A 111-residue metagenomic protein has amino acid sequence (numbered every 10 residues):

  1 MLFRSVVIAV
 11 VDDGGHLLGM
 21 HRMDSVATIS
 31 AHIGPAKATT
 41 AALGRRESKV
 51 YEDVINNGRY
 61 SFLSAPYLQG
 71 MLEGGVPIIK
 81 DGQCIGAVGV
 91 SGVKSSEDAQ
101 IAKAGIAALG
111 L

Functional and structural regions predicted by a protein language model:
M1-L2: Short, small-residue-biased leader/transition segments that mark boundaries at the very start of proteins
S5-V7, L72-G74: Short loop/turn microsegments at loop-to-beta-strand junctions
I8-G14: Short hydrophobic alpha-helical segments used for membrane anchoring or interfacial signaling
L17, L72, C84: Glycine-rich acetyl-CoA-binding "A-motif" of GNAT/NAT acetyltransferases
M20, G86-A87: Short glycine-/small-residue motifs
T28-S64: Regulatory sensory and allosteric helical modules in signal-transduction proteins and certain transcription factors
I78-I79: Sensor-regulatory modules in signal-transduction proteins
S91-L111: Juxtadomain coupling helices with adjacent low-complexity linkers
